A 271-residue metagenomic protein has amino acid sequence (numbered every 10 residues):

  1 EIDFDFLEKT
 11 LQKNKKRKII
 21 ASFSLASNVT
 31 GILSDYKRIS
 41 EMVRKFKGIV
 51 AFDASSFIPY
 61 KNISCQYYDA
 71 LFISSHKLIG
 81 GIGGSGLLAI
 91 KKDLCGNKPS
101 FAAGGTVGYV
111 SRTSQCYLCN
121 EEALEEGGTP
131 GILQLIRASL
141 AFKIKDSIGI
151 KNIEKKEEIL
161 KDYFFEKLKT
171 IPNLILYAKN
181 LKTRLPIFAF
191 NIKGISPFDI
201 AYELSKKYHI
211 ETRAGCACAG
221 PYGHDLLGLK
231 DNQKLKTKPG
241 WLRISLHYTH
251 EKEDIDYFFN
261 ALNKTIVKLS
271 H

Functional and structural regions predicted by a protein language model:
E1-H271: Pyridoxal 5′-phosphate
